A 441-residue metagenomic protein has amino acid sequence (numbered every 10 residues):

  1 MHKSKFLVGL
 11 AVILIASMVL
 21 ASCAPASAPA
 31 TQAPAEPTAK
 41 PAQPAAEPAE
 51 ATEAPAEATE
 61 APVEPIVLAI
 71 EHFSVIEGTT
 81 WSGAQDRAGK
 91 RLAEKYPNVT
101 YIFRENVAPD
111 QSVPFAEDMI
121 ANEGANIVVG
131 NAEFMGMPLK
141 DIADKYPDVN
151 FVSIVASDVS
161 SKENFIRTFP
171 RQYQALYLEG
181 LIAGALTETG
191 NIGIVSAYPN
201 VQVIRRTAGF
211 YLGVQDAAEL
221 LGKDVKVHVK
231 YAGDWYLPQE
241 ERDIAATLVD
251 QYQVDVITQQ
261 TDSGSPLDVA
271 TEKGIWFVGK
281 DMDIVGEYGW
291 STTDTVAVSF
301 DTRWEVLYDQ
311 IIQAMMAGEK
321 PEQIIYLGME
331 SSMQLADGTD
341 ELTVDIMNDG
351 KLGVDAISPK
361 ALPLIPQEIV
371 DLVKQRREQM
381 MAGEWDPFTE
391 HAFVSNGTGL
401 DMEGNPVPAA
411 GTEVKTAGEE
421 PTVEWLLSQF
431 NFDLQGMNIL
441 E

Functional and structural regions predicted by a protein language model:
M1, E36-K40: General helical secondary-structure elements
M1-L10: Bacterial N-terminal signal peptides that target proteins for export
A21-Q32: Bacterial lipoprotein signal-peptidase II cleavage site
A26-A28, K40-E441: A residue-level marker of the well-folded mature domains of exported/periplasmic proteins
